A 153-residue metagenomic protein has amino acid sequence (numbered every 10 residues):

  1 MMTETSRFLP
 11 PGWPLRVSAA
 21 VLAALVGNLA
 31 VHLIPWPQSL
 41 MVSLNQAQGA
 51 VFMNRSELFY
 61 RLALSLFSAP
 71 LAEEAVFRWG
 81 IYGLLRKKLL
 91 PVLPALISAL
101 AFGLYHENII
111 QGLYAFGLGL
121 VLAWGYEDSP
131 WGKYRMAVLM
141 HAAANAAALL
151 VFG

Functional and structural regions predicted by a protein language model:
M2-A69, K87: Juxtamembrane helix-loop-helix connectors linking adjacent transmembrane helices in multi-pass membrane enzymes
F8, Y82-L90, E127-G132: Membrane-interface helix-boundary motifs at transmembrane edges
P14-S18, A63, V92-I97, G112-L113 (+1 more regions): Hydrophobic alpha-helical transmembrane segments
A24-L29, A99-N108, A142-L150: Aromatic-anchored segments of alpha-helical transmembrane domains
G27, E73, R78, G119-L122: Alpha-helical transmembrane segments of polytopic integral membrane proteins, especially the permease/helical cores
W36-L40, Y82, E107, W131 (+1 more regions): Transmembrane helix-loop junctions in multipass membrane proteins, especially transporters and channels
A50-L104: Function-critical hydrophobic alpha-helical transmembrane segments in multi-pass membrane proteins
Q111-G153: Functionally important transmembrane alpha-helices
